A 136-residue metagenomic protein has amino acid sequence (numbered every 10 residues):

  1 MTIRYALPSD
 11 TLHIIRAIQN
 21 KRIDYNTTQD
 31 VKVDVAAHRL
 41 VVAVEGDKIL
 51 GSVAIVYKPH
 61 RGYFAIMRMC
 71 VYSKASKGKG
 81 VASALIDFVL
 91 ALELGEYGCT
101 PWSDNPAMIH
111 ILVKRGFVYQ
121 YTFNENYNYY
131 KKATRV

Functional and structural regions predicted by a protein language model:
M1-I14: A short beta-loop-alpha structural element at the N-terminal edge of CoA-dependent acyl/N-acetyltransferase catalytic
Q19-G46, A54: Active-site rim helix/loop that mediates acceptor-substrate recognition in acyltransferases
V42, K48-Y57, Y63-C70: Conserved beta-strand in the GNAT
M67-K77, P101-W102: A short, internal acetyl-CoA/4′-phosphopantetheine-binding micro-motif in the GNAT/acyltransferase core
K77-A91, H110, K114: Conserved acetyl-CoA-binding loop-helix of GNAT-fold acetyltransferases
L92-S103: Conserved GNAT acetyl-CoA-binding A-motif
S103-T122: Conserved active-site alpha-helix within GNAT-family acetyltransferase domains
Y121-V136: C-terminal "cap" of GNAT-fold acetyltransferases
